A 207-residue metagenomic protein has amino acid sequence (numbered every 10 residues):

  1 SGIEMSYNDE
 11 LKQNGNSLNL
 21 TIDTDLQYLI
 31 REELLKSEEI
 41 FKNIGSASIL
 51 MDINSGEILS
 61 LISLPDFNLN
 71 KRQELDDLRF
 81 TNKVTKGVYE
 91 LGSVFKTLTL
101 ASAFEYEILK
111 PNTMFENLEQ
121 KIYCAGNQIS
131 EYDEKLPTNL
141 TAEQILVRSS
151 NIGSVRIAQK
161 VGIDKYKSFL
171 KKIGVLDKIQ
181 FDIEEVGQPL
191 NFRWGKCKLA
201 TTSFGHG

Functional and structural regions predicted by a protein language model:
S1-A47, F67-N70, L75-R79, V88: Extracytoplasmic/periplasmic proteins that interact with beta-lactams or build/remodel peptidoglycan
D9, I22, D52-S93, L98-G207: Beta-lactam-recognizing serine transpeptidase/beta-lactamase-like catalytic domain environment
